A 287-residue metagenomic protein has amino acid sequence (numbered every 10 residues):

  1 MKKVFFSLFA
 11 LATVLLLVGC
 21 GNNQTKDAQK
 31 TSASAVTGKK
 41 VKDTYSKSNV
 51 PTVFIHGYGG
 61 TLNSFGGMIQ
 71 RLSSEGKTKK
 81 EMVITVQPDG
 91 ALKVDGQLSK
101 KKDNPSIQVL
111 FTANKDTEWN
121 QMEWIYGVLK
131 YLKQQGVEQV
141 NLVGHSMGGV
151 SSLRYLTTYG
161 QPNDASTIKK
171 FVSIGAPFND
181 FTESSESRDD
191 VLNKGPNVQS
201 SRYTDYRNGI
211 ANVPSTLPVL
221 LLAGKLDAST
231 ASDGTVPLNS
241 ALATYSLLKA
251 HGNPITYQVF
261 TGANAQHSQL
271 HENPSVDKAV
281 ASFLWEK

Functional and structural regions predicted by a protein language model:
M1-V4: Positively charged n-region of N-terminal signal peptides that target proteins for export
F6-L8, D277: Small-residue packing motifs within transmembrane alpha-helices
F9-V14: Hydrophobic helical h-region of N-terminal Sec-dependent signal peptides in bacterial secretory/periplasmic proteins
L16-G19: C-terminal motif of bacterial Sec signal peptides marking the signal peptidase cleavage site
G21, T25-V143, V150-K287: Lipid deacylating catalytic domains
